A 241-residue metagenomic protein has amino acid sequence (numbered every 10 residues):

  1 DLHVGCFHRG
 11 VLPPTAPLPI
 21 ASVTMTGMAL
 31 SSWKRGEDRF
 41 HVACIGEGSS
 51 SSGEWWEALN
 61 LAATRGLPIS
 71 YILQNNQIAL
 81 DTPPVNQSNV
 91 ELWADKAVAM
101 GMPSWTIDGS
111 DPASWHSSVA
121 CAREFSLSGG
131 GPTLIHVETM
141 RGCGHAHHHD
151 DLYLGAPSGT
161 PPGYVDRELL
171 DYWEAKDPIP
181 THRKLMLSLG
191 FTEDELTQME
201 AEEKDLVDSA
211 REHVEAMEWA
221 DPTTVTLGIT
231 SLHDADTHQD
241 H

Functional and structural regions predicted by a protein language model:
D1-R65, P83-G101: Cofactor-binding active-site loop characterized by glycine-rich and histidine/acidic residues
G5, P19, C44-I45, Y71-N75 (+1 more regions): Short beta-strand segments
V23, A29, P68, P103 (+2 more regions): Proline-centered helix-kink/hinge sites
L30-R39, V90-C121, L170-E202: Conserved thiamine diphosphate
R39-A43, I69, G129-V137: Generic beta-sheet signal
I45-G46, A79-D81, L169, Q198: Short, contiguous strand/loop micro-motifs
T64-R65, Q74-P132, R141-G142: Ligand/cofactor pocket segment of small-molecule handling proteins
F125-H241: Glycine/aspartate-rich loop-and-adjacent alpha/beta segment that forms the canonical ThDP
